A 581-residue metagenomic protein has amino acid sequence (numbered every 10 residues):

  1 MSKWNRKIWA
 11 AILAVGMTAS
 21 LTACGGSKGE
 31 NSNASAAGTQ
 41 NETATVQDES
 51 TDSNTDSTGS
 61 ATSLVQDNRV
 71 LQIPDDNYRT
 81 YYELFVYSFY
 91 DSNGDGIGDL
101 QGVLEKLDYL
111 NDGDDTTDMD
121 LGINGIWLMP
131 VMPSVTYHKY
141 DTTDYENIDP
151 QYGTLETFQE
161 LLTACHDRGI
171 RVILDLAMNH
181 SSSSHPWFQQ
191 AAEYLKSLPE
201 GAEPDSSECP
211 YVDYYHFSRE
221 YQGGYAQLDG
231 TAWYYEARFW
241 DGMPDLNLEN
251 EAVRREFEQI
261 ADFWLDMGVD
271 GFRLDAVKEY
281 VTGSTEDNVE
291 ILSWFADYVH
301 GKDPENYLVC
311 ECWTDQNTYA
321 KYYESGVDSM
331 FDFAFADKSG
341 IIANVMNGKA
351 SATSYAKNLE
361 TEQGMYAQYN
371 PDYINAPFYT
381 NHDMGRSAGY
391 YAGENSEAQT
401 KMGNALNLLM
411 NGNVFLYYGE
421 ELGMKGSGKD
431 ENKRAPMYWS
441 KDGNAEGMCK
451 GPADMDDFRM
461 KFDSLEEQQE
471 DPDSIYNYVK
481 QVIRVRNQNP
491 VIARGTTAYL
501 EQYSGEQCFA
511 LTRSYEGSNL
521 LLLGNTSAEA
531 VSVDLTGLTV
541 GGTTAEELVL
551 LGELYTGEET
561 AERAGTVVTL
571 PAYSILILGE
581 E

Functional and structural regions predicted by a protein language model:
S2-W9: Bacterial N-terminal signal peptides that target proteins for export
S20-A23: C-terminal motif of bacterial Sec signal peptides marking the signal peptidase cleavage site
G25-G26, D56-R255, D266, R273 (+1 more regions): Acidic/aromatic-lined carbohydrate-recognition and catalytic surfaces of CAZymes acting on diverse glycans
G25-N33: Bacterial lipoprotein signal-peptidase II cleavage site
G59-L64, L162, H166-I170, N179-H180 (+10 more regions): Active-site-proximal helices and loops of the catalytic beta/alpha 8
K302, F378-N381, G393-S532, V540-G541: Loop/helix patches that line or flank the sugar-binding groove of alpha-linked glycan CAZymes
A530-Y555: Beta-strand-rich binding/interaction modules
T560-E581: C-terminal beta-strand-rich structural cap/linker in extracellular carbohydrate-active enzymes
